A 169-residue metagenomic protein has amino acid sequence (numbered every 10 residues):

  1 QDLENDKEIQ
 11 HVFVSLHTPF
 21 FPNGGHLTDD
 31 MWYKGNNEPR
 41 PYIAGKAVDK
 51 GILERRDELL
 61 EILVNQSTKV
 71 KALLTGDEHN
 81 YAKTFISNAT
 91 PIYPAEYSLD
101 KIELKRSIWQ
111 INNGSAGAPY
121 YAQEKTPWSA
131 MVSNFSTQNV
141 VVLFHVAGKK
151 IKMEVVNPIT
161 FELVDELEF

Functional and structural regions predicted by a protein language model:
Q1-V14, P19-L27, R40-L73, E78-F169: Metal-dependent phosphoesterase/phosphodiesterase active-site architecture
T28-N36: Aromatic- and acidic-residue-enriched segments that line the glycan-binding/catalytic groove of carbohydrate-active
